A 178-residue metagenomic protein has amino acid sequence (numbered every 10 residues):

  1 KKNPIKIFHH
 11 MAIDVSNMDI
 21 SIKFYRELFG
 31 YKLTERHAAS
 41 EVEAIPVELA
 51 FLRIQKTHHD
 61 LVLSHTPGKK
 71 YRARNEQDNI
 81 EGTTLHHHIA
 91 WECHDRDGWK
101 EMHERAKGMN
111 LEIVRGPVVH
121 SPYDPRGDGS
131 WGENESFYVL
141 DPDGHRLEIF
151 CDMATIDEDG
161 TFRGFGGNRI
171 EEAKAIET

Functional and structural regions predicted by a protein language model:
K1-K2: A detector for short, charged/polar N-terminal pre-domain segments
K6, S16-D19, G82-T84, I89-R146 (+3 more regions): Vicinal oxygen chelate
M11, I89, I149: Histidine-centered catalytic micro-motifs
I13-H65: Core segments of cupin and vicinal oxygen chelate
T34, L147-E148: Generic structural signal for well-ordered beta-strand positions
D60, E148-I149: Short glycine-/small-residue motifs
L61, K69-Q77, P122-R126: A short, acidic/glycine-rich surface segment
T66-I80, V114, G164-F165: Short, flexible, mixed-charge acidic loops at enzyme active sites
